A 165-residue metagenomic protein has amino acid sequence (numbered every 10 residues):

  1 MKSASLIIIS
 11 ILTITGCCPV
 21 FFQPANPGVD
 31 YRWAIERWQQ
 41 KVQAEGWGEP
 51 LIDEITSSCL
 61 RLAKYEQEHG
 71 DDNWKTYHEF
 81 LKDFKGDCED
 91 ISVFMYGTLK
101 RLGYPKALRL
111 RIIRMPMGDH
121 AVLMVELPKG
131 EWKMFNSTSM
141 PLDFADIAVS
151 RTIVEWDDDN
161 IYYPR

Functional and structural regions predicted by a protein language model:
A4-I14: Sec-dependent N-terminal signal peptides
G16-R165: A structural boundary/capping signal
